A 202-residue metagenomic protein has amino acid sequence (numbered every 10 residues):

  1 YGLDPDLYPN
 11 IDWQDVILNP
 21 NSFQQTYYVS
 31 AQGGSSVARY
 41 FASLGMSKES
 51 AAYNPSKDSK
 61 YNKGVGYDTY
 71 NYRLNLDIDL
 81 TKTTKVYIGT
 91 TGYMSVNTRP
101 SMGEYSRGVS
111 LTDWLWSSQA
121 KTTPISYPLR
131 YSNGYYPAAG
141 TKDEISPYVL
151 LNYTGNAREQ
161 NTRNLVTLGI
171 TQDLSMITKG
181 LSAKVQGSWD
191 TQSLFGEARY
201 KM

Functional and structural regions predicted by a protein language model:
P5-G45, E49-A52, K63-I145, A157-E159 (+1 more regions): Flexible loop and strand-edge segments within Gram-negative outer membrane beta-barrel domains
R39, K85, N161-R163, T178-K184: Outer-membrane beta-barrel architecture
A42, I88, L168, A183-V185: Membrane-embedded beta-strand positions of outer-membrane beta-barrel proteins
K57-N62: Short glycine-enriched, charge-decorated loop/helix-capping segments at active-site entrances that position
N71-R73, L165-G169, Q186: One-face residue pattern on beta-strands with alternating periodicity enriched for small/polar residues
K184-S193: Phosphate-/polyanion-interacting regions in eukaryotic proteins
